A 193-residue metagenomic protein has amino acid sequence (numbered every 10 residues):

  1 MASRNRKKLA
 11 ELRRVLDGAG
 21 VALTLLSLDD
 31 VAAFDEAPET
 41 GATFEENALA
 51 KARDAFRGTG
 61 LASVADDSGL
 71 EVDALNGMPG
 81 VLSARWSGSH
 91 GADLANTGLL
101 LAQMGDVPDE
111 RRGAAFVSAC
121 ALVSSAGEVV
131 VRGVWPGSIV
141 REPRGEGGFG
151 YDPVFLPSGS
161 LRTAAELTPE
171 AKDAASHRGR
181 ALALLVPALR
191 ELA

Functional and structural regions predicted by a protein language model:
A2: Active-site-adjacent beta-strand anchor residues
R6-L26, D30-A193: Anionic-ligand binding patches
